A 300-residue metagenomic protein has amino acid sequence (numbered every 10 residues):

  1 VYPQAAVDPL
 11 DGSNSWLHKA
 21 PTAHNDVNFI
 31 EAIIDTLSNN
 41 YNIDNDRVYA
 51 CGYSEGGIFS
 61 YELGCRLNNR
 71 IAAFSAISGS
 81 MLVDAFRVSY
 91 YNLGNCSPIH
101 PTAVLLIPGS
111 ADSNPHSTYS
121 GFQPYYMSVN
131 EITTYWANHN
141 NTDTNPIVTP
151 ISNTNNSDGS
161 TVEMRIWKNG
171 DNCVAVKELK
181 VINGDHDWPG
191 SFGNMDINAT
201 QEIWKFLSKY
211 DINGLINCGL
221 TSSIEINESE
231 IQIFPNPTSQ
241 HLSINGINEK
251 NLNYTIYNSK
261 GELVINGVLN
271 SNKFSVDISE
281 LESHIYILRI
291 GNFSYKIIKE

Functional and structural regions predicted by a protein language model:
V1-Y49, Y53, E62, R66 (+1 more regions): Serine-hydrolase catalytic machinery in alpha/beta-hydrolase-like enzymes
A6-L10, S54-I58, G79-V83, S110-N114 (+1 more regions): Solvent-exposed loop/turn segments at secondary-structure junctions within structured extracellular/periplasmic domains
N42-D44, C51, E55, R66-N69 (+3 more regions): Extracellular/periplasmic catalytic domains that process cell-envelope and extracellular macromolecules
G57-N68, S78: Short glycine-enriched nucleophile-adjacent loop and the immediately C-terminal alpha-helix near the catalytic center
A72-A73, S78-V148, N153-S160, W167-D171: The feature captures the conserved acid-bearing segment of alpha/beta-hydrolase catalytic domains
T102, A137-I224, E262: Alpha/beta-hydrolase-fold serine-hydrolase catalytic core, especially in secreted/extracellular enzymes
E225-E300: C-terminal outer-membrane/trafficking sorting elements
